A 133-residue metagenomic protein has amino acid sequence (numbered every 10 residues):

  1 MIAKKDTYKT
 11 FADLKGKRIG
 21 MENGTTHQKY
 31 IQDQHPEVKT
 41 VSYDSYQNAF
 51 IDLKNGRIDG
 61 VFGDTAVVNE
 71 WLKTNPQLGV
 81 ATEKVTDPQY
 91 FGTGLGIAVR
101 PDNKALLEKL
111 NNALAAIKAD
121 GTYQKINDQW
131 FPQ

Functional and structural regions predicted by a protein language model:
M1-Q133: Proline/Glycine/Serine-rich low-complexity intrinsically disordered segments that serve as flexible stalks/linkers
